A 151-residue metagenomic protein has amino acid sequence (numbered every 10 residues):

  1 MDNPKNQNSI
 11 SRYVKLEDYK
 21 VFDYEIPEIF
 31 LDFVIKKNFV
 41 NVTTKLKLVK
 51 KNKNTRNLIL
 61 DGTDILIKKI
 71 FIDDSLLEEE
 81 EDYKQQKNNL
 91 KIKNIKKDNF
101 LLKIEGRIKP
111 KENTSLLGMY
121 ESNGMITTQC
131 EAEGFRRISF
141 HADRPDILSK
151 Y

Functional and structural regions predicted by a protein language model:
M1-Y151: Acidic/His-enriched low-complexity segments
